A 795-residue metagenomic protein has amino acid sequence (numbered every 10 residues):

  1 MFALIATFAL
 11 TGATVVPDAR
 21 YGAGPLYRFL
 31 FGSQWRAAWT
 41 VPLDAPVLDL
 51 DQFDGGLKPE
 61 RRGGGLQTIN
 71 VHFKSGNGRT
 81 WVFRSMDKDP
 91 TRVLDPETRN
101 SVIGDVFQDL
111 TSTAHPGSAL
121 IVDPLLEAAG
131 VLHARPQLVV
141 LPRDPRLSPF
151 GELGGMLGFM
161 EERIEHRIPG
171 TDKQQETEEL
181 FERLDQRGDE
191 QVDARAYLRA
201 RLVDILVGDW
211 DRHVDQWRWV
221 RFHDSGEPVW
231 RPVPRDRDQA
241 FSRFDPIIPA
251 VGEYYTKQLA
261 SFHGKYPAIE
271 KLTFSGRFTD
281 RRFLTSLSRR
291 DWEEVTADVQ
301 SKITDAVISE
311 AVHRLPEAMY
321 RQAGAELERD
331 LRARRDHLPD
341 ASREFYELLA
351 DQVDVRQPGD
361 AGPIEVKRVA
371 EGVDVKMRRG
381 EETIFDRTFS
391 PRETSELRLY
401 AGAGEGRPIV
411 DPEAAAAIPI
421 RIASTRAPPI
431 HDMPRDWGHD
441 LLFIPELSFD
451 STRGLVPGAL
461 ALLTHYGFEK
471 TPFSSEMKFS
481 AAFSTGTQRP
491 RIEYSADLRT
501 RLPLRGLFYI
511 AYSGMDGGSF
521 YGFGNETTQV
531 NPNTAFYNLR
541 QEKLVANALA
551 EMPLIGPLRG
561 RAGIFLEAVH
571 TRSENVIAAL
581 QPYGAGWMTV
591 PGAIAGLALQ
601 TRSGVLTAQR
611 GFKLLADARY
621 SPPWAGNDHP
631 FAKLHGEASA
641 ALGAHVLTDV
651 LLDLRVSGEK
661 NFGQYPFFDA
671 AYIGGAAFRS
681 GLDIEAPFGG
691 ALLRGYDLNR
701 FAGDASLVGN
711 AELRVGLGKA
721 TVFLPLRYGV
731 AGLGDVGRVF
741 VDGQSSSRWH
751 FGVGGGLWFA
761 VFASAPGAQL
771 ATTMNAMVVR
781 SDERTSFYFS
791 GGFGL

Functional and structural regions predicted by a protein language model:
L48-F181, D209, P228-V229, V233-K265 (+1 more regions): Conserved ATP-binding subdomain of kinase catalytic cores across diverse folds
T111-S112, R221-D386, P391-E396, G404 (+2 more regions): C-terminal catalytic region of ATP-dependent kinase domains
V122, Q191-R212: Conserved kinase catalytic-core helix
P429-W437, T487-D497, R505-L539, V545-L549 (+3 more regions): C-terminal outer-membrane beta-barrel translocator/porin domains of Gram-negative envelope proteins and their
L441, S451-M477, T485-A496, P503-L504 (+1 more regions): Outer-membrane beta-barrel translocator/receptor signature
E446-S448, L460, E476-A482, L507-S513 (+5 more regions): Transmembrane beta-strands of outer-membrane beta-barrel proteins
Y466-P472, R489, R501-G506, G556-G560 (+4 more regions): Repeated loop/turn-to-beta-strand initiation elements of outer-membrane beta-barrel proteins
Q744-L795: C-terminal beta-signal and terminal closure region of outer-membrane beta-barrel proteins
